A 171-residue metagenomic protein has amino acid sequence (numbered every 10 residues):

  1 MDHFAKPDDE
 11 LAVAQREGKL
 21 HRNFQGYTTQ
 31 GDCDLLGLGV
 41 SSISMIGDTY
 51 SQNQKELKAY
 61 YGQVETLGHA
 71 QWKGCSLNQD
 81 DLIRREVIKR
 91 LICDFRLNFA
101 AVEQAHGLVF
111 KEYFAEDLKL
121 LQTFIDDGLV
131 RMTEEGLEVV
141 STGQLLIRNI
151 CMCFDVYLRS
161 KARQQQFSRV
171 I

Functional and structural regions predicted by a protein language model:
M1-V109, R169-V170: C-terminal scaffold of the Radical SAM
V13-E17, L137-F154: Short, cationic-aromatic polyanion-contact patches
A70, R96-L97, V130, S160-R163: Intrinsically disordered or highly flexible coil/loop and linker segments, enriched in small and charged/polar residues
A100, A105, T133-E135, T142: Short, loop-centered acidic/histidine patches that primarily coordinate divalent metals
F110-I125: Short amphipathic alpha-helical interaction segments
I125-E135: A short, conserved structural fragment
Q144-I171: Short, amphipathic alpha-helical interaction segments positioned at domain boundaries
